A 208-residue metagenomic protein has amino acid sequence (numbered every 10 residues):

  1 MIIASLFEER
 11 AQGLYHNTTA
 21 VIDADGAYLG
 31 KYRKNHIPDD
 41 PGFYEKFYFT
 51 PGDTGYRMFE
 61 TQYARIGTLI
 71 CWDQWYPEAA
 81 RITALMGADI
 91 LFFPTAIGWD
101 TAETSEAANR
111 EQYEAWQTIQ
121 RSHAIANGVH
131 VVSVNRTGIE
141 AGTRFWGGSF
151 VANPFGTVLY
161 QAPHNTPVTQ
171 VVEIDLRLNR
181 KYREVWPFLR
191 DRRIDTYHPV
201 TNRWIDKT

Functional and structural regions predicted by a protein language model:
M1-I3, R65, C71-T169: CN hydrolase (nitrilase-like) catalytic-core segments centered on the catalytic cysteine and neighboring Lys/Glu
A4-L6, T18-V21, R57, S149-V151 (+1 more regions): Short beta-strand scaffold segments in enzyme catalytic cores
E9-A11, I139-E140: Short glycine/acidic-enriched loop and turn motifs that connect beta-strands
T18, K31-R33, Q161-P163, V171: Residue-level detector of high-confidence beta-strand sites
V21-L29, A152-L159: Short, glycine-anchored, charge-dense loop/turn motifs used at functional sites
D23-A24, F59-Q62, N153-P154, I174: Active-site beta-strand termini and strand-to-loop segments that position acidic
K34-Y48, T166-E184: A short, polar/charged loop-to-alpha-helix boundary motif
T54-D89, F93-T95, N179-T208: Cysteine/selenocysteine-centered motifs that mediate thiol-based redox chemistry or coordinate metal-sulfur cofactors
